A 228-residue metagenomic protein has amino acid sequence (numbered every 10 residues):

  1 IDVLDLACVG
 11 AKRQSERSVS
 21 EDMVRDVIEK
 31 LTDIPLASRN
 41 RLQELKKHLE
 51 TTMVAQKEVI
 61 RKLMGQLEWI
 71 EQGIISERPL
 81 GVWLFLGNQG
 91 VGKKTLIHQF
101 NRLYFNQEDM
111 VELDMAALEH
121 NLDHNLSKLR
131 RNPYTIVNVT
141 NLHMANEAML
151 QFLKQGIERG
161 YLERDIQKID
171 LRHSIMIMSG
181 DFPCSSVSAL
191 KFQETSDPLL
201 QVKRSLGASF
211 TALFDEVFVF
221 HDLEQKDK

Functional and structural regions predicted by a protein language model:
I1-K228: AAA+ P-loop NTPase nucleotide-binding core of proteostasis motors
